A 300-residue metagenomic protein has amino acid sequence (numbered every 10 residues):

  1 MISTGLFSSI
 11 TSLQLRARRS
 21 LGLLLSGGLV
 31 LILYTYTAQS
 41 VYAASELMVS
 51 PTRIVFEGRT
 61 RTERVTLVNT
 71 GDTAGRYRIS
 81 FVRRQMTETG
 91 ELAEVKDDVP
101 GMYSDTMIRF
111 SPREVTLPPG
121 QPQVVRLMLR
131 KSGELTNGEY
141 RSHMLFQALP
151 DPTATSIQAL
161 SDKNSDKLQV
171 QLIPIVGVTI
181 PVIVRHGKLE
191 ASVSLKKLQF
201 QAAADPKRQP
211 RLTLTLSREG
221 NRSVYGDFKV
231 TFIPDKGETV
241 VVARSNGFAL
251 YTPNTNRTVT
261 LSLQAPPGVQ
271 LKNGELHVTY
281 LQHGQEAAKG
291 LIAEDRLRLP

Functional and structural regions predicted by a protein language model:
M1-R18: N-terminal secretory signal peptides that target proteins for export/translocation
L29-S40: C-terminal segment of classical bacterial N-terminal signal peptides
A43-T73, E114, V193-Q209, T213-S217: Beta-sheet-dominated interaction scaffolds and their linkers
T73-M102, S217, N221-E238: Short acidic, flexible loop segments centered on an aromatic residue
V82, R130-R185, P267-P300: Terminal connector regions
D97-G133, T239-V269: Intrinsically disordered, low-complexity Pro/Gly/Ser/Thr-rich segments with frequent PxxP/GP/PP motifs and embedded
Q199-P300: Intrinsically disordered, low-complexity segments enriched in serine, threonine, and glycine
